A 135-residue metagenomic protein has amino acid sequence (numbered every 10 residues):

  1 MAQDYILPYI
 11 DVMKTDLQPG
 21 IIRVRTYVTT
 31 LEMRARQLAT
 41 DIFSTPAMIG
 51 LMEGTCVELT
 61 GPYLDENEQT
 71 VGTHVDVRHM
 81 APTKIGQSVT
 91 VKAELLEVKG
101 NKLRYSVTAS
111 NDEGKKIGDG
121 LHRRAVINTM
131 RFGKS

Functional and structural regions predicted by a protein language model:
M1-D4: A cross-taxon signal for low-complexity, glycine/charged-rich
L7-S44: Catalytic strand-loop segment that frames the active site of acyl-thioester-processing enzymes
P19, I85, L95-S135: HotDog/MaoC-like acyl-thioester-processing domains
R23-T29, V75-H79, A93, V107 (+1 more regions): A structural signal for short, well-ordered beta-strand segments
T45-I49: Conserved N-terminal beta-strand and adjoining loop/helix that marks the start of the Nudix/MutT-like hydrolase domain
V57-T90: Hydrophobic beta-strand-centered segment that forms part of the acyl-chain substrate-binding groove
